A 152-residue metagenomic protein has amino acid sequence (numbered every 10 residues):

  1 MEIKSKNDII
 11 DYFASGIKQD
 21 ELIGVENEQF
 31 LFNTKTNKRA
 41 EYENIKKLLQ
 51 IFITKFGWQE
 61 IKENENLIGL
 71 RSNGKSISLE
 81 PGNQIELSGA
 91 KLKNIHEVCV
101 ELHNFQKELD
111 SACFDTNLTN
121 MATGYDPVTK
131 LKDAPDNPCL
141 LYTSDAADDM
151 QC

Functional and structural regions predicted by a protein language model:
M1-A134, L141: Terminal catalytic/cofactor-binding subdomain
Y142-A147: Conserved small/polar residues in nucleotide/adenosyl-binding loops
